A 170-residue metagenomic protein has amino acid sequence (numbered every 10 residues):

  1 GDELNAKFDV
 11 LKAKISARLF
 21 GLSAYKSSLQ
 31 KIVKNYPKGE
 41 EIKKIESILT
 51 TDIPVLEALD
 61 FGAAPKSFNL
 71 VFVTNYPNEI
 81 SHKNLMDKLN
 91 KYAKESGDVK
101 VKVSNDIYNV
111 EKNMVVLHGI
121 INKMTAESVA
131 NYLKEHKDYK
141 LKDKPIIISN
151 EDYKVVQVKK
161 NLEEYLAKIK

Functional and structural regions predicted by a protein language model:
G1, E57-G62: TPR-adjacent "capping" and linker segments in tetratricopeptide-repeat scaffold/adaptor proteins
G1-N5, L19, K31-I48, I120: Short solvent-exposed coil/turn linkers within tandem alpha-helical repeat scaffolds
D9-A17, D60-K170: Solvent-exposed beta-strand motifs enriched in subsets of small alpha/beta binding domains, especially certain
K14, R18, I48-V55: Register position in tetratricopeptide repeats
S28-K31, V129: Alpha-helical solenoid repeat scaffolds, predominantly canonical TPR units
